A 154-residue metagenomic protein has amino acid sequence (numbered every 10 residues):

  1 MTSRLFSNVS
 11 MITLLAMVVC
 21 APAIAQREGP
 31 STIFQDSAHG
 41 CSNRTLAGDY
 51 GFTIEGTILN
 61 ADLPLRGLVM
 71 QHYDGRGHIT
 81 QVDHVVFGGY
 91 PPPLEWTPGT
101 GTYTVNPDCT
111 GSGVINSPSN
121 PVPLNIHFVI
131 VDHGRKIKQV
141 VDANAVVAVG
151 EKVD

Functional and structural regions predicted by a protein language model:
M1-I12: Bacterial N-terminal signal peptides that target proteins for export
S10-A21: Bacterial N-terminal signal peptides
I24-D154: Mature soluble binding/inhibitory domains
